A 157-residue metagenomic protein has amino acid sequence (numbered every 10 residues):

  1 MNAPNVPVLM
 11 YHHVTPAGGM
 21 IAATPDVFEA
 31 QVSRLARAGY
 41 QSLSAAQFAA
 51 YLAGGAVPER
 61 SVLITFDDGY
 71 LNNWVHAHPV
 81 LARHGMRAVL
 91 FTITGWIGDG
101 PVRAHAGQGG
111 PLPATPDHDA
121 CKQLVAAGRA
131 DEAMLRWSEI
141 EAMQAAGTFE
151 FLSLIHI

Functional and structural regions predicted by a protein language model:
N5-V6, P16-E29, R34-A36, Q41-T148: Active-site beta->alpha N-cap acidic-glycine motif
V8-Y11, T92, L152-S153: Short beta-strand segments
I155-I157: Conserved small/polar residues in nucleotide/adenosyl-binding loops
